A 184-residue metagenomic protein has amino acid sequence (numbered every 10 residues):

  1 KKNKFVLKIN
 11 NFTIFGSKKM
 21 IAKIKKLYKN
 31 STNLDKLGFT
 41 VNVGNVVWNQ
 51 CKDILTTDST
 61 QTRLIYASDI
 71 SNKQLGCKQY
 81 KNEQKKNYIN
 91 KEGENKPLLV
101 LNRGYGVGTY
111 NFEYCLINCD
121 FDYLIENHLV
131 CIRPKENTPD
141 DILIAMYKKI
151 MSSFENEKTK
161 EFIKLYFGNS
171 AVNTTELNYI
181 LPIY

Functional and structural regions predicted by a protein language model:
K1-F39: Signature of N6-adenine DNA methyltransferases within the class I
I24-Y184: Polybasic, glycine- and aromatic-enriched phosphate-binding surface used to engage nucleic acids
